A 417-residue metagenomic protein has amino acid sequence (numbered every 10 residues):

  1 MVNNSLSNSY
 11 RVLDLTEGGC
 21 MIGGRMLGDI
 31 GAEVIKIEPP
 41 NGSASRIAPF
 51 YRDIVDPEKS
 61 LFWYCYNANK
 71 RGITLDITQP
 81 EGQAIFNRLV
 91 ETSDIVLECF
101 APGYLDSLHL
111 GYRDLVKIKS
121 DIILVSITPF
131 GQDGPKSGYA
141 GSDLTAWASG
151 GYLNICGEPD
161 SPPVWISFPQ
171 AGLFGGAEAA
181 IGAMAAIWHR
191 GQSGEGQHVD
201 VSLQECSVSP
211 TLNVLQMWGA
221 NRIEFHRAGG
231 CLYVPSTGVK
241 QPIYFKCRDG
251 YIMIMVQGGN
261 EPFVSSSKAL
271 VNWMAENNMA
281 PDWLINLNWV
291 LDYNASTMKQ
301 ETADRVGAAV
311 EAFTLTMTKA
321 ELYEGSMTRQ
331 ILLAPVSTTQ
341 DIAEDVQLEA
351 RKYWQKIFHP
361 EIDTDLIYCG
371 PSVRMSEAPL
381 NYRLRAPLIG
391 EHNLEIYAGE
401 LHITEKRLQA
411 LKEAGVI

Functional and structural regions predicted by a protein language model:
M1-E195, A320, L388, L394-I417: N-terminal helix-loop segment corresponding to the beta1-alpha1 unit of nucleotide/adenylate-binding folds
Y64, K240-K246, T364: Short, surface-exposed beta-strand/loop micro-motifs that present aromatic residues
T145, P169-M184, L203-V214, K240 (+1 more regions): Mid-domain beta-loop-alpha active-site segment that forms a flexible, acidic cofactor/metal-binding surface
P163-F174, G196-H198, L232-Y233, V239-P242 (+3 more regions): A short glycine-threonine-serine/GTX helix/turn-capping micro-motif
G176-Q197, S209-I223, A269-M279: Oxidoreductase and adenylate-handling cofactor-binding alpha/beta cores
P242, C247-R329: Aromatic-enriched alpha-helical interface/lid elements that frame and gate functional surfaces
T328-N381: A glycine-rich dinucleotide-binding beta-alpha-beta segment and adjacent secondary-structure elements that constitute
I362-A410: Flexible, small-/acidic-enriched active-site or ligand-binding loops
